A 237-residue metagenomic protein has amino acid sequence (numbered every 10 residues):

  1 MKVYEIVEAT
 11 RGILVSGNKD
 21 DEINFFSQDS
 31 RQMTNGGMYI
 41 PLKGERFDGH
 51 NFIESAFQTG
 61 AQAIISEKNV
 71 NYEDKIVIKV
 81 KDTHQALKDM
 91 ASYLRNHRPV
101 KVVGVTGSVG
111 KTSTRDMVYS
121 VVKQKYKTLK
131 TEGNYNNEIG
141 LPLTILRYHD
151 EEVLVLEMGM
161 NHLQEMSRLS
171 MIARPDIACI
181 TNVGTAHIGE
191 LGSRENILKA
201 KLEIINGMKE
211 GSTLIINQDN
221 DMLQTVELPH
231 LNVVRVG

Functional and structural regions predicted by a protein language model:
M1-D89: N-terminal leader/targeting and accessory segments in enzymes
V7, A86-Q218, M222-L231: Phosphate-binding loop of NTP-binding sites
L14, V77-K79, V102, T128-K130 (+1 more regions): Conserved beta-strand scaffold positions in the cores of enzyme catalytic domains, especially in NTP/NDP-utilizing
G17, E67, V80, T131 (+2 more regions): Conserved beta-strand termini and adjacent loop/short-helix elements that scaffold enzyme active sites in alpha/beta
S27-S30, K43, V109, E132 (+2 more regions): Short, well-ordered turn and helix-capping elements at secondary-structure junctions
G60-A61, P229-V234: Structural alpha-beta junctions
